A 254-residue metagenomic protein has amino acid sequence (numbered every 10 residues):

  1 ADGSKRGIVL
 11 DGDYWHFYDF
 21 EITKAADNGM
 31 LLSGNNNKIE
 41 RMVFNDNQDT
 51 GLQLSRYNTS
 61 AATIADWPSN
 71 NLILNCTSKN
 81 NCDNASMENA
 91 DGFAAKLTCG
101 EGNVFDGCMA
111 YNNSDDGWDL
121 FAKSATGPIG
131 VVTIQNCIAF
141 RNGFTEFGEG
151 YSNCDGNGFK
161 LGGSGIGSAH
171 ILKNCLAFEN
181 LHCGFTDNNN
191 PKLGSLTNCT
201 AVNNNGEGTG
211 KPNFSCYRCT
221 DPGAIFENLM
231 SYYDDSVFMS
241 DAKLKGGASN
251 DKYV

Functional and structural regions predicted by a protein language model:
A1, G12-W15: Beta-solenoid repeat scaffold
D2-I8, K24-L31, D46-P68, C82-C99 (+5 more regions): Extracellular beta-strand/beta-solenoid scaffold signature
Y14-W15, L97, A122, N174: Residues at flexible loop/coil and secondary-structure boundary positions
W15, T23-K24, N37, T59: A short acidic, glycine/proline-enriched capping/turn motif at secondary-structure boundaries, especially helix N-cap
R41, N136, G148-Y151, G162-V254: Extracellular beta-rich repeat passengers
V131-N142, E149: Acidic, glycine-rich loop-and-beta core segments that form the ion-binding/anion-interacting portion of active sites
